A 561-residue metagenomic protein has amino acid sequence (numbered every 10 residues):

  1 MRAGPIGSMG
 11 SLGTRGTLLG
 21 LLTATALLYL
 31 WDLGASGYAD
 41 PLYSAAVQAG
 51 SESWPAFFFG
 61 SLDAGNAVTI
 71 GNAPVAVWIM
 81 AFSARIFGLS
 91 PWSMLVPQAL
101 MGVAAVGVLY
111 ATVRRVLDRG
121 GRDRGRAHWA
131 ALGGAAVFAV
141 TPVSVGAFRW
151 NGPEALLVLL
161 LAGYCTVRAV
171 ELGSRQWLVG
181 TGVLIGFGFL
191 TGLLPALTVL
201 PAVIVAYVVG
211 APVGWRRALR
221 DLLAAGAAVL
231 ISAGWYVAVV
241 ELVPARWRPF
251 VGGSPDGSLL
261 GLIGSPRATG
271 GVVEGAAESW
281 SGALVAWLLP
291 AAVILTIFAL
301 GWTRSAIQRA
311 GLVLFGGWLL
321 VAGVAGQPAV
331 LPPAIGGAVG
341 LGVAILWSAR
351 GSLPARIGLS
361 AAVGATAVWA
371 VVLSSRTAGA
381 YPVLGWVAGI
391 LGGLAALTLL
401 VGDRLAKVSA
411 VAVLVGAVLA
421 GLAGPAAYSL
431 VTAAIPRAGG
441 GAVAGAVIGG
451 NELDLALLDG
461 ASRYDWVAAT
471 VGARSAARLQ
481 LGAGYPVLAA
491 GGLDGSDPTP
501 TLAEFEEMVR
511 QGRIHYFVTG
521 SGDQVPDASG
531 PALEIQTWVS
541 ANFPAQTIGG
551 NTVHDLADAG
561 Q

Functional and structural regions predicted by a protein language model:
M1-G261, S265-G358, A365-W369, V431 (+1 more regions): Membrane-integral, polyisoprenol-dependent glycosyltransferases of the GT-C/oligosaccharyltransferase superfamily
A39, L200-P201, T501, A528-P531 (+1 more regions): Residues at alpha-helix caps and immediate loop-helix transition turns in enzyme cores, especially N- and C-cap
L117-A130, V183, G402-S409, L419 (+1 more regions): Intrinsically disordered, low-complexity coil segments
A228-V229, V251-P255, L419-A420, D459-G460 (+1 more regions): A general structural signal for short secondary-structure junctions and capping/turn motifs
R350-I448: Transmembrane helical bundles and short interhelical boundary loops of multi-pass, membrane-embedded
A423-G495, R510-W538, F543-A557: Short periplasmic/luminal acceptor-recognition loop of GT-C membrane glycosyltransferases, typified by
G450-N451, T499-A503: Structural motif corresponding to alpha-helix initiation and N-cap regions
A559-Q561: Short, charged/polar, Gly/Pro-enriched secondary-structure boundary elements
